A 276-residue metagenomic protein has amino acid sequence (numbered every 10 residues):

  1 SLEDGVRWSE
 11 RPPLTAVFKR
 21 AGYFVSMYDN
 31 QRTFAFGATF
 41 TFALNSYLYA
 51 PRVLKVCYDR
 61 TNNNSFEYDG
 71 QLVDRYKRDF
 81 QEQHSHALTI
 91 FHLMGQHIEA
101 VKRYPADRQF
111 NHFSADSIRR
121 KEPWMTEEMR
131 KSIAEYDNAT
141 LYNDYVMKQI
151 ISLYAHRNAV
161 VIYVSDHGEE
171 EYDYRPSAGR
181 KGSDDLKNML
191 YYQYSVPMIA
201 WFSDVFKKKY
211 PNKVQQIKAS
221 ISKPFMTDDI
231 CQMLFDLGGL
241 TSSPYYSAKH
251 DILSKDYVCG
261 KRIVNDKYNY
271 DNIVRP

Functional and structural regions predicted by a protein language model:
S1-P276: Catalytic domains that recognize anionic headgroups
